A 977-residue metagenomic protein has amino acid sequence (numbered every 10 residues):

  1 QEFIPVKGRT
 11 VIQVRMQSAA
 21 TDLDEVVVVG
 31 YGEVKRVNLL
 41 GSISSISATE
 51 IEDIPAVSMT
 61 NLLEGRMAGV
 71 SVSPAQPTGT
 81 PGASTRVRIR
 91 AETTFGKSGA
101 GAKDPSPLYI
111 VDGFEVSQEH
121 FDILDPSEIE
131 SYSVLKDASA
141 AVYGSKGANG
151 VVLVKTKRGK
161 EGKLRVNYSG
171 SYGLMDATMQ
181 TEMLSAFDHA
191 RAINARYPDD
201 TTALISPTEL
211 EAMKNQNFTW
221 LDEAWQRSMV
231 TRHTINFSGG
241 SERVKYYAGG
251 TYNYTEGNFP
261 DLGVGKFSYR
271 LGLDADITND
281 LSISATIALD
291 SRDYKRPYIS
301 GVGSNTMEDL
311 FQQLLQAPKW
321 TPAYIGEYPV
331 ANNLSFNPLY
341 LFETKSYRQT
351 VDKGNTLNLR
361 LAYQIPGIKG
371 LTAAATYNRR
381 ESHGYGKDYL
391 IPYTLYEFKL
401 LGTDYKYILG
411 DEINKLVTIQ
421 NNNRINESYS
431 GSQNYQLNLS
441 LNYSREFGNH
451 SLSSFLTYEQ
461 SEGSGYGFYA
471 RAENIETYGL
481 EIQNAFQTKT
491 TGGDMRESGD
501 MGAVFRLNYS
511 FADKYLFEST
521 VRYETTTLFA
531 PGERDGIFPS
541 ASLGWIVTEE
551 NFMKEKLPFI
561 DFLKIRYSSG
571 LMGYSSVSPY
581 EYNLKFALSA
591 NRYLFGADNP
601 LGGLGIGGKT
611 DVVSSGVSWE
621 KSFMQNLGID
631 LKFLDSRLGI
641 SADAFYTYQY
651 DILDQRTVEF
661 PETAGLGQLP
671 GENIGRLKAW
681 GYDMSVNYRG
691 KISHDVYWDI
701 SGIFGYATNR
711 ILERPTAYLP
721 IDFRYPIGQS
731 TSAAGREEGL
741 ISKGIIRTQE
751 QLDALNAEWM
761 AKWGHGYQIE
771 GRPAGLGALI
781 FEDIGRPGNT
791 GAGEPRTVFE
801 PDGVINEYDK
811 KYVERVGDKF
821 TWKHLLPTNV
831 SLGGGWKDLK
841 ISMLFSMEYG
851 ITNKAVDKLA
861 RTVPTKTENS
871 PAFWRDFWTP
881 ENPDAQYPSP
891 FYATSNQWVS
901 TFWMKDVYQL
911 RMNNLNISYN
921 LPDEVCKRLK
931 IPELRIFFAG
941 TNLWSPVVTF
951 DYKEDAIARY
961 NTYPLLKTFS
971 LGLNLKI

Functional and structural regions predicted by a protein language model:
Q1-R270, A275, S282-D290, V330 (+1 more regions): Short, small/polar-rich motifs associated with maturation and membrane association, primarily at protein termini
E2-F3, E115, Y328-P329, S451 (+3 more regions): Short, solvent-exposed loop/turn motifs
I51, A203, K266, G272-L281 (+8 more regions): Extracellular/periplasmic, surface-exposed regions of secreted and cell-surface proteins
T60-R66, L669-K678, Y718-E737, K819-N829 (+3 more regions): C-terminal extracellular loops and terminal segments of Gram-negative outer membrane beta-barrel proteins
Y109, Y509, F799, G834: Short aromatic-centered micro-motifs
N167-K214, R689-W822: Conserved small-residue
T208, Y340, F398, K406-Y407 (+4 more regions): Extracytoplasmic gating/loop element in the C-terminal half of outer-membrane beta-barrel translocons and assembly
N756-G775, T821-K854: Glycine-rich, aromatic-lined ligand/substrate-binding cores of catalytic and carbohydrate-binding domains
